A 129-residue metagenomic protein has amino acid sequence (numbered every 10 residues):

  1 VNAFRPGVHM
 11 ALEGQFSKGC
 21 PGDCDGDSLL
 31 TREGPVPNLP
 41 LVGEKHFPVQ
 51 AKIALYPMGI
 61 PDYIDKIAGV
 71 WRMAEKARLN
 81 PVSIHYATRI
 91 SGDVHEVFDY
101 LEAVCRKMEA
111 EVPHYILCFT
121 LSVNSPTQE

Functional and structural regions predicted by a protein language model:
V1-E129: Charge-rich, low-complexity N-terminal segments
